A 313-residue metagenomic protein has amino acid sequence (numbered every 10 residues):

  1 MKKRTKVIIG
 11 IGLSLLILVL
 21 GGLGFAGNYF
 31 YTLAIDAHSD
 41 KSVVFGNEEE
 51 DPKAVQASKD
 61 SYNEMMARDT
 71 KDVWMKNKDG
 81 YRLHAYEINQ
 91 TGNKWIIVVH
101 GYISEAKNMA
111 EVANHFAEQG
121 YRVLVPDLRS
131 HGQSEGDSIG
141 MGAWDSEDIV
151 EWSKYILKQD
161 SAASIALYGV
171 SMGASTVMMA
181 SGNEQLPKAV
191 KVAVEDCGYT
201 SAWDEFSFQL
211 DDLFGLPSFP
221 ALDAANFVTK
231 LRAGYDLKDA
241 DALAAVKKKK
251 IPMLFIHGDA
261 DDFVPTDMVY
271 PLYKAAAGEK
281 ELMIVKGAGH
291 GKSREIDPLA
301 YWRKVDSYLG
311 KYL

Functional and structural regions predicted by a protein language model:
L18-K76: An N-terminal hydrophobic leader/cap segment in hydrolases
Y102-H115: The serine-hydrolase catalytic nucleophile loop
A113-E135: Conserved alpha/beta-hydrolase
I139-D160: Alpha/beta-hydrolase active-site loop
M179-Y235: Hydrolase active-site cap/lid region
K248-K250, F255-H257, D261: Short beta-strand/loop motif that positions the catalytic acidic residue of the alpha/beta-hydrolase fold
Y273-G291: Catalytic histidine neighborhood in serine/cysteine hydrolases with alpha/beta-hydrolase-type architecture
I296-L313: Catalytic active-site module of serine/aspartate enzymes centered on a nucleophile-bearing elbow/loop
